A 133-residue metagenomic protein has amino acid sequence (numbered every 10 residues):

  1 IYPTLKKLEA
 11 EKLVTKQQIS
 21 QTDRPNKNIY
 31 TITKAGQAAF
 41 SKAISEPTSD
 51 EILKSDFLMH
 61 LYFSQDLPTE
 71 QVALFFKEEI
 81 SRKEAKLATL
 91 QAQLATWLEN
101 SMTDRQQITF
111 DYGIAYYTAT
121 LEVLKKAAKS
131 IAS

Functional and structural regions predicted by a protein language model:
I1-I52: Basic helix-turn-helix/winged-helix DNA-binding cores and closely related short helical interaction motifs
P3, N28, D104-I114: Alpha-helical scaffold segments that form or flank carboxylate-/histidine-based iron centers
T4-A10, K86-Q93, T120-L124: Amphipathic, well-ordered alpha-helical segments in soluble domains
K42-A88: Amphipathic alpha-helical dimerization/coiled-coil segments that flank or bridge DNA-binding/regulatory modules
Q91-F110: Acidic interhelical loop/turn segments
